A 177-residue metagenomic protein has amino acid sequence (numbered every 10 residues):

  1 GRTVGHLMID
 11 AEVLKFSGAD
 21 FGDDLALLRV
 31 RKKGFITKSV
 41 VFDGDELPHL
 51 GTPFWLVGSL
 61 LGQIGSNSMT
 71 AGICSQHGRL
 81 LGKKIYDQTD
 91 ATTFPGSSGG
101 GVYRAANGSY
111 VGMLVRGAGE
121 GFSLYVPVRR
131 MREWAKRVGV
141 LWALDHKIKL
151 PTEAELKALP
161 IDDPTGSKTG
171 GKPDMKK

Functional and structural regions predicted by a protein language model:
G1, I36-T37, L61-G62, Y110-K177: C-terminal cap/linker of serine protease catalytic domains
V4-I9, K15-A19, F35-D87, T93-S98 (+1 more regions): Flexible, gly/ser-rich surface segments that form the specificity/activation loops bordering the active-site cleft
A11-V13, L28, M131: Hydrophobic beta-strand residues in large extracellular and virion-surface proteins
D24-K32, D87-T89: A generic structural motif
M69, T92, K149-E153: Residue-level signal for alpha-helical context at structural boundaries
R104-A105: Short, acidic, Ser/Thr-enriched surface-loop or helix-capping motifs
